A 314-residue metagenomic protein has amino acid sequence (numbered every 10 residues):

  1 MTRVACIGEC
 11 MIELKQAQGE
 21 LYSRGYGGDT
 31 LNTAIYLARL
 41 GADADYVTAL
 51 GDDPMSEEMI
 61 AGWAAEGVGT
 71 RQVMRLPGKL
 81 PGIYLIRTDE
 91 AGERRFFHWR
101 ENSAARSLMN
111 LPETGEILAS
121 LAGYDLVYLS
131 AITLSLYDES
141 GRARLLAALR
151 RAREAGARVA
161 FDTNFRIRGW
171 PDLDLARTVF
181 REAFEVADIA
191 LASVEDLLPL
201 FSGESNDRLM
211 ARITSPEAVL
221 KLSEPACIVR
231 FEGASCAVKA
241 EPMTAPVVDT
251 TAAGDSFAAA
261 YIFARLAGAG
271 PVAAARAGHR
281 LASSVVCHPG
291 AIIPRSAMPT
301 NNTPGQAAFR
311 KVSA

Functional and structural regions predicted by a protein language model:
M1-A17: Positively charged, low-complexity intrinsically disordered leader regions
M1-A5, A64, E90-R95, W99-C236 (+1 more regions): Ribokinase/PfkB-type carbohydrate-kinase core domain
M1-R3, L146, R151-E154, S202-A314: Conserved phosphate-binding/catalytic region of the ribokinase-like
R3, A17-E93, E101-A105, P112 (+1 more regions): Substrate-binding N-lobe of the ribokinase-like
I7, V47-A49, S130: Short hydrophobic segments within beta-strands
G8-C10, T163, S256: Active-site metal-binding loops of divalent metal-dependent hydrolases
L21-G28, P54, A143, D174 (+3 more regions): Residues at secondary-structure transition points
L37, S193, G254: Short, conserved phosphate/pyrophosphate- and ester-handling motifs at nucleotide-, phospho-/glycolipid
